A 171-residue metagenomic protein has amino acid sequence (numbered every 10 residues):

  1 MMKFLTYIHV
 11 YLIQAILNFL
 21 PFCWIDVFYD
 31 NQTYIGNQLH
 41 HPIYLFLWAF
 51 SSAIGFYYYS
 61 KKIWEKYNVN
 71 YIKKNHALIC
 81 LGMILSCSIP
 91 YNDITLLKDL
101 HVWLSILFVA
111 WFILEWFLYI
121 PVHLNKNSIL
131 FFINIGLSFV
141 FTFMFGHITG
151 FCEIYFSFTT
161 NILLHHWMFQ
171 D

Functional and structural regions predicted by a protein language model:
M1-V69: N-terminal topogenic module of multi-pass integral membrane proteins
F4-Y11, Y67-I79, H123-I133: Membrane-interfacial loop-to-transmembrane alpha-helix junctions, especially the N-terminal start
Y11-N18, L45-Y59, L107-L118, F156-D171: Hydrophobic cores of alpha-helical transmembrane segments in multi-pass inner/ER membrane proteins, independent
Y34-Y44, Y91-S105, M144-I154: Membrane-helix interface and helix-disruption motif detector
K62-W64, C87-L96, I120, V140-I148: Juxtamembrane "helix-exit" motif on the non-cytosolic side of transmembrane helices
N70-L78, G82-I84, S88-Y91, F145-F151 (+1 more regions): Membrane-proximal intracellular helices of multi-pass ion channels
H76-F131: Membrane-proximal helix-loop-helix units in multi-pass membrane proteins
H123-D171: Terminal transmembrane helical module of multi-pass membrane proteins
